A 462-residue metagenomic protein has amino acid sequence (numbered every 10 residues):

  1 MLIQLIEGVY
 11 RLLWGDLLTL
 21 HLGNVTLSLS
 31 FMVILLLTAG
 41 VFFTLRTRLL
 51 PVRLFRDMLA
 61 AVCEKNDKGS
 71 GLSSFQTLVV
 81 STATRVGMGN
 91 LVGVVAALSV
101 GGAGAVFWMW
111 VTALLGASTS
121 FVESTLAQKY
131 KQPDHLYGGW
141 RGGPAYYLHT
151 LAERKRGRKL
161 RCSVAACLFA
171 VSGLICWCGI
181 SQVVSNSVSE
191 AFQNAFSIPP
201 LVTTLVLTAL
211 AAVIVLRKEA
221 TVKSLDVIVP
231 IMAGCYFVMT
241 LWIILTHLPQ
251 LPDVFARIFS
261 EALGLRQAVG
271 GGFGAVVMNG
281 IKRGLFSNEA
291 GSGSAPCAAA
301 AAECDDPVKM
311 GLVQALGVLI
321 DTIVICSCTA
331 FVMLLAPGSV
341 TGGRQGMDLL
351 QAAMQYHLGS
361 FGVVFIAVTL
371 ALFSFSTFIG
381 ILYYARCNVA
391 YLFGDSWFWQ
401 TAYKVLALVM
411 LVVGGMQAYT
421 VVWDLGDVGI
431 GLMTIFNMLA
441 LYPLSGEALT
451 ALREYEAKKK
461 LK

Functional and structural regions predicted by a protein language model:
M1-M88, L98-A105, G116, A440-K462: N-terminal alpha-helical transmembrane segments of multi-pass membrane transport and channel/translocase proteins
L35, F43-L59, A165, G173 (+6 more regions): Membrane-interface loop-to-helix entry segments
A39-T44, T82, L115-W140, H149-N186 (+3 more regions): Helix-loop-helix module between adjacent transmembrane segments
R46-P51, N90-V94, C176-S189, A211-S224 (+4 more regions): Transmembrane helix-loop junctions in multi-pass membrane proteins
L49-S74, A96, G102-A103, S118-K159 (+4 more regions): Flexible loop linkers connecting adjacent transmembrane helices in multi-pass alpha-helical membrane transporters
K68-V100, L126-K129, L136-L151, V164 (+2 more regions): Alpha-helical membrane segments and immediately flanking helix-loop junctions that form or couple to the substrate/ion
L115-E123, T203-K218, V229-P249, K282-L285 (+2 more regions): Selective recognition of specific alpha-helical transmembrane segments in multi-pass small-molecule
E123-H135, L241-R257, G270-G271, A301-C304 (+1 more regions): Extracellular/periplasmic helix-exit of transmembrane alpha-helices
